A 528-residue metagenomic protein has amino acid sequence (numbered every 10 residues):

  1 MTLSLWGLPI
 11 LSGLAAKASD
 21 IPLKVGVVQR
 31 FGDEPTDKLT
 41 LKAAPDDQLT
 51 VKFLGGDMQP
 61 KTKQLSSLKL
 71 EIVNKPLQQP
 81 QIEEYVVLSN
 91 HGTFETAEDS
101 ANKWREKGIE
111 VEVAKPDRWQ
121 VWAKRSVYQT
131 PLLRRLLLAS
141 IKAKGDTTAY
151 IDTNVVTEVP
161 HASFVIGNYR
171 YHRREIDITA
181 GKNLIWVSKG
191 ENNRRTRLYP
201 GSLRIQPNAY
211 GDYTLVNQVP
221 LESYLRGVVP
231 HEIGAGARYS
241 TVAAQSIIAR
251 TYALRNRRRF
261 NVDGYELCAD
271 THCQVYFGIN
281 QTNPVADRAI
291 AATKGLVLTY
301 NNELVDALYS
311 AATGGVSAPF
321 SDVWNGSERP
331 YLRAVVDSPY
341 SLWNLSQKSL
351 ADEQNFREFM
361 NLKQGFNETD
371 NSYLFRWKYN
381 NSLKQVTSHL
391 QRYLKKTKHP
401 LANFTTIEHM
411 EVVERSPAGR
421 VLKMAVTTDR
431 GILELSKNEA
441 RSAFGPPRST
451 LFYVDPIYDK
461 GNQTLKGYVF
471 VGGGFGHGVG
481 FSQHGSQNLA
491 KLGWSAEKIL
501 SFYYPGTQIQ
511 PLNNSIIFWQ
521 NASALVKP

Functional and structural regions predicted by a protein language model:
M1-P528: Conserved, single-site charged/polar hotspot
